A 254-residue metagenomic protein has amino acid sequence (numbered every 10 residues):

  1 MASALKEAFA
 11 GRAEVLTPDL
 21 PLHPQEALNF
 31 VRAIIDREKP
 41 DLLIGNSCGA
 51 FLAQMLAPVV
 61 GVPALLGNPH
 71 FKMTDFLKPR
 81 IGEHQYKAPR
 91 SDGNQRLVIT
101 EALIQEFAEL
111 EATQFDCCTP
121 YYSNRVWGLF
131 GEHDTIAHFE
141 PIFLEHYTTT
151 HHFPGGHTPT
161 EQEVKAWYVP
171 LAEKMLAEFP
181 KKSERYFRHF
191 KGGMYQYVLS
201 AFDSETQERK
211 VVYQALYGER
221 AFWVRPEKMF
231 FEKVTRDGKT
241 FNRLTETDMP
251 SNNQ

Functional and structural regions predicted by a protein language model:
M1-A2, K6, A53, F139-I142: Short, highly selective alpha-helical patches that border small-molecule cofactor pockets in redox/cofactor-processing
M1-R37, H157, F179-P180: Active-site catalytic motif of lipid deacylating hydrolases and related acyltransferases
E38, V60: Active-site charged/polar residues at nucleotide-handling catalytic sites that mediate phosphoryl, nucleotidyl
D41-I44, P63-L65: Residue in the alpha/beta-hydrolase core beta-strand immediately N-terminal to the catalytic nucleophile
I44-A53: Gly/Ala-rich beta-loop-alpha elbow adjacent to hydrolase catalytic centers
M55, V59: Active-site signature of alpha/beta-hydrolase-fold catalytic machinery across serine- and Asp/Cys-nucleophile hydrolases
P63-V169, E173-M175: The alpha/beta-hydrolase serine catalytic core
K174-Q254: Mixed-charge, low-complexity intrinsically disordered regions
